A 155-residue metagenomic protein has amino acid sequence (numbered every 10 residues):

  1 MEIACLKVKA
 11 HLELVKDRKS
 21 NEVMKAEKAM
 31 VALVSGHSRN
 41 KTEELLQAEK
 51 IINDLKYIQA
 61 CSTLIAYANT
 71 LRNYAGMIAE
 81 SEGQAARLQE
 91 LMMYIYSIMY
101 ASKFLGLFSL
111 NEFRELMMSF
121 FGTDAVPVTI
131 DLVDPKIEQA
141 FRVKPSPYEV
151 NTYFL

Functional and structural regions predicted by a protein language model:
M1-I137, R142: Extended, charge-rich alpha-helical scaffolding segments
F141-L155: Long, highly charged low-complexity segments enriched in Glu/Asp and Lys/Arg with interspersed Ser/Thr
